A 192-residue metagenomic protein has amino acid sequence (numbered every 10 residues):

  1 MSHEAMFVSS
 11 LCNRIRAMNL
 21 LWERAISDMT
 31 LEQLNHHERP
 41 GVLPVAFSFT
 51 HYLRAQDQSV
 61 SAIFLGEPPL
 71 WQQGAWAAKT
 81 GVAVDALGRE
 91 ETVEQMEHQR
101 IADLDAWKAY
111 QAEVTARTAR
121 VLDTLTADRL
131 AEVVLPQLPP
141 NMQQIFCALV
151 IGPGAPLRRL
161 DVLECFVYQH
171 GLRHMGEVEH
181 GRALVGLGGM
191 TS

Functional and structural regions predicted by a protein language model:
M1-R14: Extreme N-terminal tail/first-helix region
M1-S2, E91-R100, P153-L157: A short small-residue
C12, E23, L34-E90, A116 (+2 more regions): Short, contiguous alpha-helical
M18-A25, V114: Amphipathic alpha-helical packing segments from all-alpha helical-bundle domains
E97-Q111: A short, structured beta-strand-centered segment in the mid-to-C-terminal lobe of catalytic cores from group-transfer
A109-V121: Acidic, glycine-rich loop-and-strand cores that form catalytic or ligand-binding grooves in diverse globular domains
D123-A131: Proline-centered turn/helix-capping motifs that create local helix->coil transitions or kinks
